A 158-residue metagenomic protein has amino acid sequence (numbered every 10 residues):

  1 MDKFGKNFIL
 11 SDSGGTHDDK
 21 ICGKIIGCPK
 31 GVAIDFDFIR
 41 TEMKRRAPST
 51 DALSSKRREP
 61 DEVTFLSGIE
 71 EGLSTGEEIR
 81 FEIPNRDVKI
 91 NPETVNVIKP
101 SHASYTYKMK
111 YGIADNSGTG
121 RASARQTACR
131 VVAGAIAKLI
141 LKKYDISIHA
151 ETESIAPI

Functional and structural regions predicted by a protein language model:
M1-G5, G14-H17, R57, E71-T75 (+2 more regions): Solvent-exposed alpha-helices and their adjacent loops that cap or buttress functional pockets in soluble metabolic
M1-K6, I113, S117: Non-transmembrane, aqueous-exposed alpha-helical and coiled segments at domain scale
F8-P29, A124-I140: Conserved phosphate/anionic-ligand binding catalytic regions in large, soluble enzymes, centered on
T16, K20, G31-S49, Q126: Alpha/propeptide regions of enzymes that mature by internal proteolysis
H17, P29-K30, N85-D87, T152-I158: Acidic, glycine-rich active-site loops and adjacent beta-strand->loop/helix elements that engage anionic groups
K20, I34, F38, P60 (+4 more regions): Conserved active-site and cofactor/substrate-binding residues in soluble primary-metabolism enzymes
E42-T106: Glycine-rich, N-terminal phosphate-binding loop and its surrounding beta-alpha-beta segment
K110-I158: Glycine-rich, mobile lid/loop segments that gate access to catalytic sites or pores
